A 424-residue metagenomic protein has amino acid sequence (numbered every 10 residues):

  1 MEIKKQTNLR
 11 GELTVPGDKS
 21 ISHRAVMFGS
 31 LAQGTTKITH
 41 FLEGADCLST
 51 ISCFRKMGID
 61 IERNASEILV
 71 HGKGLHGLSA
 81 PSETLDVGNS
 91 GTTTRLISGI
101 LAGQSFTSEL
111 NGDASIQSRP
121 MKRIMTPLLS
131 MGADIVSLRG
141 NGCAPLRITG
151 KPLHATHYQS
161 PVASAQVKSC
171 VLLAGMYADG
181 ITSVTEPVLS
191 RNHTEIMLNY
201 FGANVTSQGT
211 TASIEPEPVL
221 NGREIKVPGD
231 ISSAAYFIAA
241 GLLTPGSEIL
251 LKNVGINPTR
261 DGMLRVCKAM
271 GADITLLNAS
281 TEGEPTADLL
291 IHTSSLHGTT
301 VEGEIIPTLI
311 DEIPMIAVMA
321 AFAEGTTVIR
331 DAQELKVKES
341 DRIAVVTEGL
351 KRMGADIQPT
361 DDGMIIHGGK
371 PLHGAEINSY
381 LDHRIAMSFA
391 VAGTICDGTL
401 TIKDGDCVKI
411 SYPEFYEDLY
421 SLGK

Functional and structural regions predicted by a protein language model:
M1-K424: Structural preference for solvent-exposed beta-strand-turn elements and adjacent flexible terminal/loop segments within
